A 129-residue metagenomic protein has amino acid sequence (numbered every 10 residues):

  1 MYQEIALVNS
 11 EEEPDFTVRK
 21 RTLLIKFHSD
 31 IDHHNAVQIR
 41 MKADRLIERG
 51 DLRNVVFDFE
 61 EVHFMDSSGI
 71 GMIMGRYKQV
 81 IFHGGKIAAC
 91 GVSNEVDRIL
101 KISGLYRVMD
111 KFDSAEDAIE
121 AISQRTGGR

Functional and structural regions predicted by a protein language model:
Y2-L7, G128: Intrinsically disordered or compositionally simple regulatory linkers and C-terminal tails in signal-transduction
A6-M41, F59: STAS-typified acidic loop motif
R21, K86-I87, S123: Long, contiguous secondary-structure blocks with strong helical propensity
H33-M109: Amphipathic alpha-helical interaction surfaces in cytosolic regulatory modules
A36, A115-E116: Residues at or immediately preceding the N-termini of alpha-helices
D110-S114: Short acidic-hydrophobic, aromatic-tinged amphipathic segments that line or gate anion-handling sites
E116-R129: A charged, well-structured terminal subsegment
